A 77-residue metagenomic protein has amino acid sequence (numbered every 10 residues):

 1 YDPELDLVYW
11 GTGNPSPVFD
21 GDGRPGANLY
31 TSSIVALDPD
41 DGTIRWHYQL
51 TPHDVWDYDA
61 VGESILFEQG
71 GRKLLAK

Functional and structural regions predicted by a protein language model:
E4-D6, R72-K73: Short coil/turn segments that connect the beta-strands within blades of beta-propeller domains
L5, Y9, R45: Active-site-proximal flexible loops/turns
G13: Short loop/turn segments immediately following the C-termini of beta-strands
G21-A60, F67-R72: Extracytoplasmic/lumenal domain signature
